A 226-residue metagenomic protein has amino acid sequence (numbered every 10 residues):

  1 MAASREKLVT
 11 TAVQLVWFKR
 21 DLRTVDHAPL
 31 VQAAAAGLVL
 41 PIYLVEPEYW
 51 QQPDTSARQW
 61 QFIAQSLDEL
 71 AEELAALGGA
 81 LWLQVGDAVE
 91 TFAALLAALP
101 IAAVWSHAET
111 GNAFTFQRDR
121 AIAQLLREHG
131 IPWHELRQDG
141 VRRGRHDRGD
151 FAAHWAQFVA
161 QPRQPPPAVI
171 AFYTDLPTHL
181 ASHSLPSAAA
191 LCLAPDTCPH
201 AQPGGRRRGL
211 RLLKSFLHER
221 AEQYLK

Functional and structural regions predicted by a protein language model:
A2-K226: Active-site "lid/cap" and pocket-lining segments within catalytic core domains
